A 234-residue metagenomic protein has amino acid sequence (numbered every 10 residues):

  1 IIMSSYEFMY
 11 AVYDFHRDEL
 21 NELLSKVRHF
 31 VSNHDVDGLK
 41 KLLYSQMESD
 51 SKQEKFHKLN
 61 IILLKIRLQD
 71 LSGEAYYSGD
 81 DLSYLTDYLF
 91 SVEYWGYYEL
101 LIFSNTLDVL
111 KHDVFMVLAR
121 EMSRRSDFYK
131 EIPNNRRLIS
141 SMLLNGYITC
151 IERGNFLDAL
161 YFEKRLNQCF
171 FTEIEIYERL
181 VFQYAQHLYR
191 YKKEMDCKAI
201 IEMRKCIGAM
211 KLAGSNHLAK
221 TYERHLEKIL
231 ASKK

Functional and structural regions predicted by a protein language model:
I2-E19: Short C-terminal boundary/hinge segments that cap the last helix of small helical domains
Y13-D18, K52-N60, W95-I102, P133-M142 (+2 more regions): Alpha-solenoid helical repeat architecture
H16-S72: Helix-turn-helix/homeodomain-like alpha-helical modules used for DNA recognition and transcription-factor dimerization
S25, H57-L68, L101, N105 (+3 more regions): "A position-specific structural signal for the A-helix of alpha-solenoid helical repeats
V31-S45, E74-S83, H112-R124, R153-K164 (+1 more regions): Helix-turn-helix repeat elements of alpha-solenoid scaffolds
Y44-E48, Y84-F90, S123-K130, Y161-T172 (+1 more regions): Amphipathic alpha-helical segments of tetratricopeptide repeats
E99-I176: Alpha-helical adaptor scaffolds
M195-K234: C-terminal non-catalytic interaction modules
